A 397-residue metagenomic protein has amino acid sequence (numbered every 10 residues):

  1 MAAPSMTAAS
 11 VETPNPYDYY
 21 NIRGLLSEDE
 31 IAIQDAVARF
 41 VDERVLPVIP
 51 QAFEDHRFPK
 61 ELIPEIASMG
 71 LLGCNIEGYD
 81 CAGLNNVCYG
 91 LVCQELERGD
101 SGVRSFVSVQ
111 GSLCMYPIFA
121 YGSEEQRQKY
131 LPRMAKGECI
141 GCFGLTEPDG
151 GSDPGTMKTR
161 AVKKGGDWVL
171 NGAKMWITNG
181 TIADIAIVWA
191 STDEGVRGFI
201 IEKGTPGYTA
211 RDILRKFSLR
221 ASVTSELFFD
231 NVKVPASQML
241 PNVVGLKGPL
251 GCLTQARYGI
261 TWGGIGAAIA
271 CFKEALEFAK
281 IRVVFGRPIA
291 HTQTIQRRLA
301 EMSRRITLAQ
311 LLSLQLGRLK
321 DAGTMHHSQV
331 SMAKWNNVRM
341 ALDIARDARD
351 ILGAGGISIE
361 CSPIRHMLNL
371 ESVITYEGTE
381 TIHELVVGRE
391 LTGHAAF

Functional and structural regions predicted by a protein language model:
M1-F106, K129, R133-K136, L391-F397: Amphipathic, small/basic residue-rich leader segments at the start of a protein or domain
A2-I22, L26, V87, L91-V92 (+4 more regions): Glycine-rich phosphate/cofactor-binding loops in nucleotide/flavin-utilizing enzymes
I22-L26, A32-I33, G99, T209-T307 (+2 more regions): Glycine-rich beta->alpha junctions and the first turn(s) of the following alpha-helix
L46-E54, L276, K280-A290, S303-N336 (+2 more regions): C-terminal helix-coil-helix/basic helical segment that borders enzyme active sites and/or dimer interfaces and provides
S68-I140, T178-I185, K320-G323, R365-N369 (+1 more regions): Internal helix-loop-helix
I140-V162: A gly/ser-rich beta-alpha-beta helix-loop segment of oxidoreductase catalytic cores
G150-G151, M175-T181, Q255-G259, S372-E380: Glycine-rich phosphate/pyrophosphate-binding beta-alpha loops
K158, G166-D167, N171-R211: A short core secondary-structure module
